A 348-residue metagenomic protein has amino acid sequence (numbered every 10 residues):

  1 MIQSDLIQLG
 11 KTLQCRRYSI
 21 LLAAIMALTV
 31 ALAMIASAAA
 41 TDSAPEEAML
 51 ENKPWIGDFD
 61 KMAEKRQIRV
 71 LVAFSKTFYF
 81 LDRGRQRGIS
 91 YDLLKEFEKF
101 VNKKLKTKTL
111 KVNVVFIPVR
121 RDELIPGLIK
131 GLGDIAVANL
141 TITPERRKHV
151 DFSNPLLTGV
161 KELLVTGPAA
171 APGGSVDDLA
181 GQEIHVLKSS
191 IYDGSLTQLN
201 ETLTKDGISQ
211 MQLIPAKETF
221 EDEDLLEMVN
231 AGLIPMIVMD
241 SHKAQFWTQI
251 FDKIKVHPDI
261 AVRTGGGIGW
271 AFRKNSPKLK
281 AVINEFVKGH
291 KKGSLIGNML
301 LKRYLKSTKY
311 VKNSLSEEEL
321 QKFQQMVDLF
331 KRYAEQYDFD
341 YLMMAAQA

Functional and structural regions predicted by a protein language model:
L22-A33: Bacterial N-terminal signal peptides
T41-K148, P215-F220, I283, Y337: Extracytoplasmic small-molecule ligand-binding "clamshell" domains of the periplasmic binding protein/Venus flytrap
T41-K61, G88-F100, G167-D193, S241 (+2 more regions): Extended ligand-binding regions for polar small-molecule ligands
R69-F78, R85-K104, V160-F220, E317-L329: Bilobed "Venus flytrap"/periplasmic-binding protein-like clamshell domains and structurally analogous long
F97, L128-I129, L179, L225-N230 (+3 more regions): Hydrophobic residues within well-ordered alpha-helices
E123, I129, I135-H149, S195-T204 (+1 more regions): A ligand-binding cleft/hinge motif common to bilobed small-molecule-binding domains
V150-V165, D178-L179, D252, P258-G267: Short Pro/Gly-enriched coil loops immediately N-terminal to beta-strands
S307-A348: Export/targeting segments at the very N-terminus of extracytoplasmic proteins
